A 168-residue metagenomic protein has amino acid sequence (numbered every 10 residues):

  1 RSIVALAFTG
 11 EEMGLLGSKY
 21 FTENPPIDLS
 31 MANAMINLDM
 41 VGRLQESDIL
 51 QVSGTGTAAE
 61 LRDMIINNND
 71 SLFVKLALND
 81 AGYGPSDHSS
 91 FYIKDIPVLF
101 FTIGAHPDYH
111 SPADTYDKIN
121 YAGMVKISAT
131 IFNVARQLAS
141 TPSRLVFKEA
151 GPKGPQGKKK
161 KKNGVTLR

Functional and structural regions predicted by a protein language model:
S2, P107-K153: His/Asp/Glu-rich mid-to-C-terminal helical/loop segments that flank catalytic regions of hydrolases
A5: Conserved hydrophobic/aromatic pocket- or pore-lining residues that grip, position, or stack substrates in active sites
F8-I103: Metal-dependent peptidase/peptidase-like ectodomains
Q156-K162: Disordered, low-complexity segments in secreted/periplasmic proteins that are enriched in proline
N163-R168: PDZ/PDZ-like domain segments forming the peptide/carboxylate-binding groove, activating on the N-terminal beta-strands
